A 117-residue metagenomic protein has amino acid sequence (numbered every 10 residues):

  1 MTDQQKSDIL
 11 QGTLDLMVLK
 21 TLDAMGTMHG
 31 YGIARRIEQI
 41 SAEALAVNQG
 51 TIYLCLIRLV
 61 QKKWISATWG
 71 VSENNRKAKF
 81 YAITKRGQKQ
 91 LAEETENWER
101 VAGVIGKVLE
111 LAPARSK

Functional and structural regions predicted by a protein language model:
M1-S7: Short, Lys/Arg-enriched N-terminal segment that forms or immediately precedes the first helix of a structured domain
S7-D8, K63, R115-S116: Short, contiguous hydrophobic alpha-helices characteristic of membrane insertion segments
D8-T51: N-terminal helix-turn-helix DNA-binding core of bacterial DNA-binding proteins
I52-L59: Basic amphipathic alpha-helical segments that dock to polyanions
V60-K77, A82: Beta-hairpin "wing" of winged helix-turn-helix
I83-G87: Accessory beta->alpha helical hairpin/"wing" motif in late/C-terminal subdomains of nucleic-acid enzymes
Q88-K117: Amphipathic alpha-helical dimerization/coiled-coil segments that flank or bridge DNA-binding/regulatory modules
